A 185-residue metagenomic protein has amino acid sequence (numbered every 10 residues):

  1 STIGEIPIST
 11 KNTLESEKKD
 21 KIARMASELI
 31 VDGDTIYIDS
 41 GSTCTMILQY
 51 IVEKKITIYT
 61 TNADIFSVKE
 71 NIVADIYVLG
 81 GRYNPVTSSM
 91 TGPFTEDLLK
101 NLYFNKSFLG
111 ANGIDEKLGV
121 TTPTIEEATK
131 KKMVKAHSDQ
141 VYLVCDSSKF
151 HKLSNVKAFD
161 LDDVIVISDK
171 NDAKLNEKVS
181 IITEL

Functional and structural regions predicted by a protein language model:
S1-S40, L48, V52-E53, T57 (+1 more regions): HTH-adjacent hinge/linker in prokaryotic transcriptional regulators
I6, T13-E17, K21, S42 (+5 more regions): Residues at secondary-structure transition points
P7-T10, M25-I30, K55-A63, M90-L98 (+1 more regions): Phosphate-binding glycine-rich loops and adjacent basic patches that engage nucleotide phosphates, nucleic-acid
S42-T43, I65: A generic "binding-loop/recognition-motif" signal
D64-L185: Conserved phosphate- and dinucleotide-binding cores of soluble alpha/beta proteins, encompassing both enzyme active
